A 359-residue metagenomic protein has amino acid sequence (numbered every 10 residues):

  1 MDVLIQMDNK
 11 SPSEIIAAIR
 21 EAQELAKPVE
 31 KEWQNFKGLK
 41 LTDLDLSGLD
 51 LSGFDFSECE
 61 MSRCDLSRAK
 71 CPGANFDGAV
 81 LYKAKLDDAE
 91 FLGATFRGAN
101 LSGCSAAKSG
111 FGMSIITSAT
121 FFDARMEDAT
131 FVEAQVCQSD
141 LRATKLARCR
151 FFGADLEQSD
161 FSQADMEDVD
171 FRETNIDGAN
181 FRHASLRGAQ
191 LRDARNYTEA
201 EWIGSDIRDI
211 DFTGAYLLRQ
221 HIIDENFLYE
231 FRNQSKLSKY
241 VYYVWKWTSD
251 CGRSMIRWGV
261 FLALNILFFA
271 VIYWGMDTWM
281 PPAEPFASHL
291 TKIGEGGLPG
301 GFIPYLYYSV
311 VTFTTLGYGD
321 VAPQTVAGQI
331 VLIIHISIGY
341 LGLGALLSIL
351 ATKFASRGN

Functional and structural regions predicted by a protein language model:
Q6-K236: Tandem repeat scaffolds
A18-L25, W247, Y305, S309 (+1 more regions): Residues that form generic nucleotide/phosphate-binding pockets
I222-L262: Cytosolic-side membrane-insertion boundary helix
W258-Y307: Outer-pore turret/helix-boundary of cation channels
F286-N359: Pore domain of cation channels
